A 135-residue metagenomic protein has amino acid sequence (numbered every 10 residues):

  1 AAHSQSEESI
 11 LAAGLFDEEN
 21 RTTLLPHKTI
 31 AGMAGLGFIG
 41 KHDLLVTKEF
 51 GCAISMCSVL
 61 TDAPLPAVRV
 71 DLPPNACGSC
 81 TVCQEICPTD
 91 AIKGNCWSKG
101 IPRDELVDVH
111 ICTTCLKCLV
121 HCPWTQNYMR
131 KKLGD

Functional and structural regions predicted by a protein language model:
A1-D135: Catalytic cores of enzyme domains
